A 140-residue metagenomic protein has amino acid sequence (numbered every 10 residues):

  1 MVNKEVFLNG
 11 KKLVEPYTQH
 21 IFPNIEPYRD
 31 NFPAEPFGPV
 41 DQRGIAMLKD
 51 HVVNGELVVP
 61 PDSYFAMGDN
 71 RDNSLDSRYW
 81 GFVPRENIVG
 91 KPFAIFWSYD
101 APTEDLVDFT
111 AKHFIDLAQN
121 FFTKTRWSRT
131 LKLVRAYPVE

Functional and structural regions predicted by a protein language model:
M1-E140: Soluble "head" domains of membrane/secretory-pathway proteins
